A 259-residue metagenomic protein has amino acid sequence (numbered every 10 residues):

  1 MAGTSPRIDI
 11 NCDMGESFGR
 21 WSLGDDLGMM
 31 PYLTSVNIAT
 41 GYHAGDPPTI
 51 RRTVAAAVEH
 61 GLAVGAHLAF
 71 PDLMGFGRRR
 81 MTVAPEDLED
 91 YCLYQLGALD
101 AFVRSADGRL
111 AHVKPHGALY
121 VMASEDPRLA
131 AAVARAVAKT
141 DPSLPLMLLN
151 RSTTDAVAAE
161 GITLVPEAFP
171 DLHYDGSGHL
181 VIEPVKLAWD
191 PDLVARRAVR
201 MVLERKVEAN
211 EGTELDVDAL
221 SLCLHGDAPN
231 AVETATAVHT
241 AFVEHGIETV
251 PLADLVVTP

Functional and structural regions predicted by a protein language model:
D13, H67, V113, L224: Conserved, mostly hydrophobic/aromatic
W21-D25, A44-V58, A123-A131, N150-E160 (+1 more regions): Active-site-adjacent beta->alpha loops and helix N-cap segments on the catalytic face of soluble alpha/beta enzymes
S22, D26, S35-H43, M74-D90 (+3 more regions): Glycine-rich tight-turn/loop motif centered on a GG-T
L27-P31, R52-G65, R104-D107: Acidic (Asp/Glu)-rich catalytic clusters
D72-P115: Glycine/small-residue-rich loop that forms an oxyanion/phosphate-binding "nest" at active or ligand-binding sites
V103-A111, R205-D216, G246-L255: Flexible, glycine/charged-enriched surface loops at secondary-structure junctions
L144, E233-P259: C-terminal domain-boundary segment and adjacent tail
R151-V207: Active-site rim beta-loop-alpha module in soluble metabolic enzymes
